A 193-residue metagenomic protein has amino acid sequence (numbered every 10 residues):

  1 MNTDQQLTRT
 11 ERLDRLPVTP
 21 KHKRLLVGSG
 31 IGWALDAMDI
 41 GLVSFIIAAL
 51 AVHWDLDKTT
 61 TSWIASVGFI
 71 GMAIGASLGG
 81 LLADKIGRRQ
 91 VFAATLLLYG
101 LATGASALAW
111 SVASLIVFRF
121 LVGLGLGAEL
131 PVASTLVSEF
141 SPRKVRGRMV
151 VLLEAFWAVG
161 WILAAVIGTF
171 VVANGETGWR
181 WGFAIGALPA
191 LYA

Functional and structural regions predicted by a protein language model:
M1-A193: Transmembrane-helix signature of 12-pass secondary carriers
